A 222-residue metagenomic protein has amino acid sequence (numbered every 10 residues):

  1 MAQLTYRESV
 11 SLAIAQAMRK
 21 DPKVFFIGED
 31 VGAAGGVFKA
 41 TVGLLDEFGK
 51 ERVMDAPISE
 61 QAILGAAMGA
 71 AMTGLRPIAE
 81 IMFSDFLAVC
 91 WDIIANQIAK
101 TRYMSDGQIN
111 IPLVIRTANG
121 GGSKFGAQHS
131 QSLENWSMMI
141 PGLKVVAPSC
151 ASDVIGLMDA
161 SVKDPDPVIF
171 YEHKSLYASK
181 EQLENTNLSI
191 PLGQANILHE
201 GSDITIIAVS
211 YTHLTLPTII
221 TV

Functional and structural regions predicted by a protein language model:
M1-Y171, S175: Thiamine diphosphate
S9-A13, A17, I155-P167, A178-I207 (+1 more regions): Glycine-/acidic-rich phosphate or pyrophosphate-binding loops and their flanking alpha/beta elements
H213, T218-V222: Single conserved hydrophobic/aromatic residue that forms the stacking wall/gate of nucleotide- or nucleobase-binding
